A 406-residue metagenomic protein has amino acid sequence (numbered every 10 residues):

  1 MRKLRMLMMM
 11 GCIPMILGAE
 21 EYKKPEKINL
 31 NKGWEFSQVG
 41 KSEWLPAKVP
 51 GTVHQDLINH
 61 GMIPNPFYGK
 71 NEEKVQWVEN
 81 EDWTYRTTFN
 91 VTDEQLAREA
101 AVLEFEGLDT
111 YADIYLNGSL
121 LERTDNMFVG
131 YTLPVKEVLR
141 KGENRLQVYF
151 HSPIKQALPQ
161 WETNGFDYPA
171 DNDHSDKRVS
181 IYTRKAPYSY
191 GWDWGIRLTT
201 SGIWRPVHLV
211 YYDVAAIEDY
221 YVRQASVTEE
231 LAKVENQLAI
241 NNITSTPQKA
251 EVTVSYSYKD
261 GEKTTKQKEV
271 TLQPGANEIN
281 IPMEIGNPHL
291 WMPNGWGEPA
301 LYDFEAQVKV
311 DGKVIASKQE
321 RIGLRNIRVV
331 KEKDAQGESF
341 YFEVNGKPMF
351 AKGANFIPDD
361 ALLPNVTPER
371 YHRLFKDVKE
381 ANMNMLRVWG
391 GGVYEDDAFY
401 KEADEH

Functional and structural regions predicted by a protein language model:
R2-M9, G18-L386, G390, Y394 (+1 more regions): Secreted/periplasmic carbohydrate-active enzymes, especially glycoside hydrolases
A398-E402: A short acidic, amphipathic alpha-helical/loop segment
